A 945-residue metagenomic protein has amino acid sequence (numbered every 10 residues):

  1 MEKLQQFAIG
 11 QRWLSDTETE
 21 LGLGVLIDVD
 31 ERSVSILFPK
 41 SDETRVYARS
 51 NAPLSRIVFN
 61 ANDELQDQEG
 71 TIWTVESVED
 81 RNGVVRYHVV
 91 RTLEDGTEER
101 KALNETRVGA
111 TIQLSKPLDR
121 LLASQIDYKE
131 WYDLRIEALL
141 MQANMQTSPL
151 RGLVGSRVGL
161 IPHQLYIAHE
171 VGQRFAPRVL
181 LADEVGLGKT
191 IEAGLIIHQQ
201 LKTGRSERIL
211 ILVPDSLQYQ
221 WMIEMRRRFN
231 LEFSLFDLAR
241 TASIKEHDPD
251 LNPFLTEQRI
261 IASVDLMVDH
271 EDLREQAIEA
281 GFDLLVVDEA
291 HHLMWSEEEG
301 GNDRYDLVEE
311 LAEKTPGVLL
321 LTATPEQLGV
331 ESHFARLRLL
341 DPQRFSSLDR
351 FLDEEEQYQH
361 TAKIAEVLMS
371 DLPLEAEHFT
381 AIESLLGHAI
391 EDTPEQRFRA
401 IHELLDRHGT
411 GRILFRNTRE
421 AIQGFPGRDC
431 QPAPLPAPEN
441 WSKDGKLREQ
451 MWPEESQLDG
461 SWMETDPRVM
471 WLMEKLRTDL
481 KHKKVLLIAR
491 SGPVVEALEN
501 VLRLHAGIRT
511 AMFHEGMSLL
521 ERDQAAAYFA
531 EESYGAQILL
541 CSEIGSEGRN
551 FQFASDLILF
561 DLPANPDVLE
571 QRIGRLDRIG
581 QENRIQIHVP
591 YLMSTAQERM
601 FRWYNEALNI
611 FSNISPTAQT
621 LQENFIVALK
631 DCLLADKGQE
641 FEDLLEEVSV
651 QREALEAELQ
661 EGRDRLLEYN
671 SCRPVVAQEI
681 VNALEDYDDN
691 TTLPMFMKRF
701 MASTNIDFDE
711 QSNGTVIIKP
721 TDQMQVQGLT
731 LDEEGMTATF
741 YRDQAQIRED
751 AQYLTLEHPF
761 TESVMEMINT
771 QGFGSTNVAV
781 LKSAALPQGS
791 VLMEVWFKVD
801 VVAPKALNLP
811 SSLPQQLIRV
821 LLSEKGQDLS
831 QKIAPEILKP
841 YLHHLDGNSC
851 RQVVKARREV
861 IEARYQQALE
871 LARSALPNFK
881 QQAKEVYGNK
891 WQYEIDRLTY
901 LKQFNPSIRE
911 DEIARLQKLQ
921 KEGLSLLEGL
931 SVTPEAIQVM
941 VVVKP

Functional and structural regions predicted by a protein language model:
G96, E105-L114, D119-L121, Q125-I126 (+12 more regions): SF2 helicase/translocase NTPase motor core, specifically the RecA-like lobe 1 inter-motif segment between Walker
T97, Q125-L139, A143, P149 (+7 more regions): C-terminal accessory region of SF2 helicases/translocases
R157-P177, E464-R468: N-terminal pre-P-loop "Q-motif" helix
A176-I196: Walker A/P-loop
R205, G424-I538, E679, A683-T692 (+4 more regions): Conserved Helicase C-terminal RecA-like lobe
D250, T256, I260-F282, E297-P316 (+6 more regions): Inter-lobe coupling linker of SF2 helicases/translocases
E543-E582, Y591-S594: Conserved RecA-like helicase motor core of SF1/SF2 enzymes
V675-I908, Q938-P945: P-loop NTPase motor cores of the ASCE clade
